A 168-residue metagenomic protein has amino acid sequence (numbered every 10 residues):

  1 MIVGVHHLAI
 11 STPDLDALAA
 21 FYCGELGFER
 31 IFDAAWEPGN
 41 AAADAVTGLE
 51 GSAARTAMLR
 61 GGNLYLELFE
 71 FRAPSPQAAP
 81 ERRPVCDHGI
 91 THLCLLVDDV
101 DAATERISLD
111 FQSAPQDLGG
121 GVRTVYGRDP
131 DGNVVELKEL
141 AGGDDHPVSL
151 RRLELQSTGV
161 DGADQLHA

Functional and structural regions predicted by a protein language model:
V3-I10: N-terminal leader/capping segments at the start of a protein or of a new domain
G4, S52-A53, G89, G121: Exposed loop/turn and edge beta-strand positions of beta-sandwich/beta-sheet ligand-binding modules
H6, A57, T91: Residue-level detector of short, conserved catalytic/binding motifs and their immediate flanks
S11-N63, L153, L166-A168: Core segments of cupin and vicinal oxygen chelate
P13-D16, F32-A35, G61-Y65, E70-V134 (+2 more regions): Vicinal oxygen chelate
G143-L155: A short, polar/charged loop-to-alpha-helix boundary motif
